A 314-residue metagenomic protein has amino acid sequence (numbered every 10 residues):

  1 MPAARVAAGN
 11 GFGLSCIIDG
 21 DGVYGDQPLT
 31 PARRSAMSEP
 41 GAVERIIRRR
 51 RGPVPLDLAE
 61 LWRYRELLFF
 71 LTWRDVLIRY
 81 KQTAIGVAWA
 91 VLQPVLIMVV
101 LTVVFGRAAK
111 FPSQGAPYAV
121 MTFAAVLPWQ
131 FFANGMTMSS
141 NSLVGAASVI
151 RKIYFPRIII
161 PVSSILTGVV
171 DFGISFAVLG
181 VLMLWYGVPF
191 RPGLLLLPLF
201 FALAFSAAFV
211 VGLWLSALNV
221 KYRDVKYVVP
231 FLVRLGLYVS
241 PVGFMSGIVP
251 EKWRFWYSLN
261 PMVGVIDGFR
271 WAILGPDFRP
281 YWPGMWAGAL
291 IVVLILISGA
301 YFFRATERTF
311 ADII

Functional and structural regions predicted by a protein language model:
M1-F12: Extreme N-terminal basic, low-complexity initiation segments that serve as generic localization/processing leaders
N10, D19-Y24: Acidic/polar hotspots within intrinsically disordered regions
V23-I314: Hydrophobic transmembrane alpha-helices and immediately adjacent juxtamembrane helices of multi-pass inner-membrane
